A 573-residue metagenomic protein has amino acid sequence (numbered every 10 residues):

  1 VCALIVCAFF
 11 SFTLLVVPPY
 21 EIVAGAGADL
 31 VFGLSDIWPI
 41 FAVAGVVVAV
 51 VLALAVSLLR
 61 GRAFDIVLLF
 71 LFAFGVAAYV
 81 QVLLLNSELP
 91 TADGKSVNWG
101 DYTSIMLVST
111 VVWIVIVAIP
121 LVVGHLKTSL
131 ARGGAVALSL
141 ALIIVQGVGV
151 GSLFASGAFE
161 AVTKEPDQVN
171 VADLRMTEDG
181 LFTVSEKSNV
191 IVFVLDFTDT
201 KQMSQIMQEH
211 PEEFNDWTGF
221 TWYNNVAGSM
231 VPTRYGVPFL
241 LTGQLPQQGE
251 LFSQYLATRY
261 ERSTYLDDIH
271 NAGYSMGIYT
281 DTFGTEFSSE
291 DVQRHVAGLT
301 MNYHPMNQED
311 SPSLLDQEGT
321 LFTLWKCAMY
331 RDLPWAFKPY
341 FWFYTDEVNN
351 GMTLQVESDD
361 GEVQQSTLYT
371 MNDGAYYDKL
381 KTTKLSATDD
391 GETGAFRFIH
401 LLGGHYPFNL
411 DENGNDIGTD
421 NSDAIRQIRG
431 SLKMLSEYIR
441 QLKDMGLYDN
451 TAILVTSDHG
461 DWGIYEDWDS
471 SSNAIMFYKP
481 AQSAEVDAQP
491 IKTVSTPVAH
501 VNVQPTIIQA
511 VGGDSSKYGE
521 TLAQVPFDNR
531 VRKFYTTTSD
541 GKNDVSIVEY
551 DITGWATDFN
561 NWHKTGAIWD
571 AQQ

Functional and structural regions predicted by a protein language model:
V1-F159: Transmembrane and membrane-interface helices of multi-pass, inner-membrane envelope-modifying transferases
V1-I40, F64-V76, R262-A272, M276 (+10 more regions): Membrane-interface soluble catalytic domains
L58-V117, K187, F197-N415, V511 (+1 more regions): Active-site-proximal alpha/beta segments of enzymes that process anionic O-linked groups
A135, Q168-I191, K201-S204, T370-E392 (+1 more regions): A long, amphipathic alpha-helix that forms part of the scaffold/cap immediately adjacent to metal-dependent active
G147-L181: Hydrophobic alpha-helical transmembrane segments in integral membrane proteins
I191-V192, M207, E212-N215, G430-S471 (+1 more regions): Metal-dependent active-site segment of extracytoplasmic phospho-/sulfohydrolases and closely related
V237-P238, S472-M476: Small-molecule pocket liners
I278-T280, F396-G403, I425-I428, A452-S457 (+3 more regions): Short beta-strand segments
